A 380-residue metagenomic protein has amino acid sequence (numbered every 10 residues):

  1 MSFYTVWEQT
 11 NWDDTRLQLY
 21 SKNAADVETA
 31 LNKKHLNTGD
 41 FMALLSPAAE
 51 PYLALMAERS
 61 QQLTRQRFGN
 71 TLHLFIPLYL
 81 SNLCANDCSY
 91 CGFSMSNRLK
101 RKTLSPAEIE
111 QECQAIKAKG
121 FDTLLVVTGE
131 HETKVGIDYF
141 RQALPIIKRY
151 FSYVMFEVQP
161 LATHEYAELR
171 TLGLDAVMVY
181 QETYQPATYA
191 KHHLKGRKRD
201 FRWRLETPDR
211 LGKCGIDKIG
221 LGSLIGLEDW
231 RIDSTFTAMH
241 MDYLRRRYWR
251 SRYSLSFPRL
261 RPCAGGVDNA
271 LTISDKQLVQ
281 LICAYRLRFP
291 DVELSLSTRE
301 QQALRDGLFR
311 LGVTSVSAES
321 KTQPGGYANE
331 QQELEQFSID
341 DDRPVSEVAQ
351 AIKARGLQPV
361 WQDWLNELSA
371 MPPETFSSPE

Functional and structural regions predicted by a protein language model:
M1-A49, R246-E380: Auxiliary Fe-S-binding modules of radical SAM enzymes
Y52-H73: Short, charged low-complexity linear segments at domain edges
S60, C88, V126, V179 (+4 more regions): Conserved, mostly hydrophobic/aromatic
G69, H73-E108: Canonical Radical SAM [4Fe-4S] cluster-binding loop centered on the CxxxCxxC motif and its immediate flanking residues
I76, C113, F140-L144, Y166 (+5 more regions): Generic structural signal for well-ordered alpha-helices, preferentially at hydrophobic/aromatic core positions
N82, E130-V135, I225-W230, C263-V267 (+1 more regions): Short, small-residue-enriched loops and turns at beta-alpha junctions that line or gate enzyme active sites
M95-I109, I116-L211, D217-L221, I225-L227 (+1 more regions): Core AdoMet radical
T163-T171, E228-D242, Q301-L311: Catalytic cores of alpha/beta
